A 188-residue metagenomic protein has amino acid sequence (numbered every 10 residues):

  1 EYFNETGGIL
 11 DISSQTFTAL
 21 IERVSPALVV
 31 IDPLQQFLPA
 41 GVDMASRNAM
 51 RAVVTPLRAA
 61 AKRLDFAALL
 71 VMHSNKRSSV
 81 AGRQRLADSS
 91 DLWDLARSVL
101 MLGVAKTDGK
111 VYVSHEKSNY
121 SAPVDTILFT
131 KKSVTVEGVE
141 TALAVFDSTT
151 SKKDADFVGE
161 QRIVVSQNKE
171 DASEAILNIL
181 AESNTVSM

Functional and structural regions predicted by a protein language model:
E1-A52, A59, S148-G159, E170: Conserved inter-motif catalytic segment of the P-loop NTP-binding fold
L28, Q35-Q36, N48-S148: Phosphate-binding/switch region of NTP-binding enzymes
Y120-T185: Conserved alpha/beta core segments of nucleic-acid transaction machinery
